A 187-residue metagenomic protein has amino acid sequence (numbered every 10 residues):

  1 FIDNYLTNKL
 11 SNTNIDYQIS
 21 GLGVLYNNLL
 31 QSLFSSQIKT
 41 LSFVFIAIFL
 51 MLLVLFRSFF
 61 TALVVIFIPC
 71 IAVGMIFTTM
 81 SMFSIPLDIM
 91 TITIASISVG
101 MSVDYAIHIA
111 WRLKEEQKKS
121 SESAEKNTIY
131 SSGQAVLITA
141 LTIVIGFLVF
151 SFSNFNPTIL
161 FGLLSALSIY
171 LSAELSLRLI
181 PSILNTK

Functional and structural regions predicted by a protein language model:
F1-Y5: Well-ordered, non-membrane alpha-helical segments in soluble/globular domains
T7, S11-K187: Membrane-embedded transmembrane helical bundles of large multi-pass transporters/channels
